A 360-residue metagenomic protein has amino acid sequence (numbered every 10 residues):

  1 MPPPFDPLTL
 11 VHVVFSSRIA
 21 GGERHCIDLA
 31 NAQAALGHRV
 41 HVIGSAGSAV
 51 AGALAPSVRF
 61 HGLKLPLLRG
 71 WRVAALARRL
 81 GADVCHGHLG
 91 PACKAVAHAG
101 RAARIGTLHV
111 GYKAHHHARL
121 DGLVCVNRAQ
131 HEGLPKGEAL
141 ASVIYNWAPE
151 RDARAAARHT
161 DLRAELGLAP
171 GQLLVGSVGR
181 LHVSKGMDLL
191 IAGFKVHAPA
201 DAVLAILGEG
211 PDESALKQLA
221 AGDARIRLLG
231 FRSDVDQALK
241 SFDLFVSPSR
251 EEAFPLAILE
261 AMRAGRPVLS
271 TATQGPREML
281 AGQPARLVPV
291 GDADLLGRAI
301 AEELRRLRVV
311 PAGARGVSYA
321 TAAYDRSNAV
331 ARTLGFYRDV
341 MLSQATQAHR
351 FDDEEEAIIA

Functional and structural regions predicted by a protein language model:
F5-L8, H12-W71: N-terminal strand-loop element at the rim of the active site of nucleotide-sugar-dependent glycosyltransferases
E23-D28, L173, S177-V196, P211-A215 (+1 more regions): A conserved mid-protein helix/loop that constitutes part of the nucleotide-sugar donor-binding site
G44, P267-S270: Short hydrophobic beta-strand element within catalytic cores of glycosyltransferases and related nucleotide-activated
L65-R69, H86-C93, L108: Short His-centered aromatic/hydrophobic patch
L120-A156: Donor nucleotide-sugar binding/catalytic pocket of nucleotide-sugar-dependent glycosyltransferases
A153-L168, V309, G313-V317: A short helix/loop element that forms part of the nucleotide-sugar donor recognition site in Leloir-type
F231, R250: Aromatic "clamp/platform" in nucleotide-sugar-dependent glycosyltransferases that forms part of the donor/acceptor
A281-D294, A301-R308: Conserved acidic donor-binding segment of nucleotide-sugar-dependent glycosyltransferases
